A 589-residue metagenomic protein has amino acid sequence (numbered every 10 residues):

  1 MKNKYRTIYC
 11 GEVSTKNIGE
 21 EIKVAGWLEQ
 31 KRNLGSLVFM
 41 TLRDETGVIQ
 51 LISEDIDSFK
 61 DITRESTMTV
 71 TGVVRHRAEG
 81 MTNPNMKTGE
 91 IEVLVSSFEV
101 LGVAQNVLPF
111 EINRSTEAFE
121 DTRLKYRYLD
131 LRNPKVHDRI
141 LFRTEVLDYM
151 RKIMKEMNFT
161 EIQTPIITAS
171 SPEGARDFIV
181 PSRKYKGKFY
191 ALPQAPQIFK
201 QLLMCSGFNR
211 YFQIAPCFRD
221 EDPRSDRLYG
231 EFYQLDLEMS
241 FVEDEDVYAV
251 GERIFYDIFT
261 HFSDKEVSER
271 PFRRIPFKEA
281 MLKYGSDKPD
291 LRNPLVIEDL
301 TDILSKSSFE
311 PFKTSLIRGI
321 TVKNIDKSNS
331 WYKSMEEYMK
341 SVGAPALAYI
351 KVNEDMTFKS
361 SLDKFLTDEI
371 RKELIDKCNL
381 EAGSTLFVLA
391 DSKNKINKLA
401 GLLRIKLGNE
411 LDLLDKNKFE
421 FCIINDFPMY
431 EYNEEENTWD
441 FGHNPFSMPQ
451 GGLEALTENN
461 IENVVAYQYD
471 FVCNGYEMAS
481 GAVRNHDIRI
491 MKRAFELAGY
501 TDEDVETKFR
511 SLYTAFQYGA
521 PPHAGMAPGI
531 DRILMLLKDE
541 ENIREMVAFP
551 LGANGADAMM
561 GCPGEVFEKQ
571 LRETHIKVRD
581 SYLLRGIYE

Functional and structural regions predicted by a protein language model:
M1-E589: Class II aminoacyl-tRNA synthetase catalytic cores and aaRS-like
